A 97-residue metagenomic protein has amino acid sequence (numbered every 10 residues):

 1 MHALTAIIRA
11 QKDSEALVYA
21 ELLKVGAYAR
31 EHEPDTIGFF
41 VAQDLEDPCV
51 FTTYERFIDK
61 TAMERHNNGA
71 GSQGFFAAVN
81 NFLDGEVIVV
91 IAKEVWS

Functional and structural regions predicted by a protein language model:
M1-H2, S97: Absolute protein N-terminus
H2-I8: Active-site-flanking beta-strand signature of metal-NTP-handling nucleotidyl enzymes and homologous cyclase-like
R9-L17: Short, surface-exposed ligand-recognition loops at beta-strand->loop->(often short) alpha-helix junctions that present
K24, Y28-H32, T36-G38, R56-V89: An amphipathic, aromatic/His-enriched active-site/gating alpha helix that lines ligand/cofactor pockets
A42-E46: Short beta-strand micro-motifs enriched in acidic
